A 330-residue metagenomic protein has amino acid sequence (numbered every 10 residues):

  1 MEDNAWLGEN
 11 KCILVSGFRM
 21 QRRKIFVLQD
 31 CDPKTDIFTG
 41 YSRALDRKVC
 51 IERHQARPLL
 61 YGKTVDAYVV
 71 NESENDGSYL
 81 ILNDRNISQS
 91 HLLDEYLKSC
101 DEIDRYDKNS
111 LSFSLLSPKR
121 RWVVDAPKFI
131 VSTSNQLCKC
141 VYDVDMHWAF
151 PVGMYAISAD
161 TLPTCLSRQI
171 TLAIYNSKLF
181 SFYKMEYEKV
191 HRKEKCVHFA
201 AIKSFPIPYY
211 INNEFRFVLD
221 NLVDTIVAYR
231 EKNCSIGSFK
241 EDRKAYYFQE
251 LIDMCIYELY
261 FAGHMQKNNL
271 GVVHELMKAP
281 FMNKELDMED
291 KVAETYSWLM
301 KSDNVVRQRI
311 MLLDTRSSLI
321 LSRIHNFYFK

Functional and structural regions predicted by a protein language model:
M1-V218, K330: Polybasic, glycine- and aromatic-enriched phosphate-binding surface used to engage nucleic acids
G8, L92, Y96-E102, Y209-K330: Non-catalytic DNA-recognition/assembly elements of restriction-modification systems
